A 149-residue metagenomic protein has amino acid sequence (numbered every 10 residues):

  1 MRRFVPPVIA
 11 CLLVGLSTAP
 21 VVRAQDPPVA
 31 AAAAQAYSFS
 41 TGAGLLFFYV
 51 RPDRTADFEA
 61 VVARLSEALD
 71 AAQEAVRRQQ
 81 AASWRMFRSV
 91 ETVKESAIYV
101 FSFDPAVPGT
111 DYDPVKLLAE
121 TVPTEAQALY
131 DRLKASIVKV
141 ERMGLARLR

Functional and structural regions predicted by a protein language model:
M1-F4: Positively charged n-region of N-terminal signal peptides that target proteins for export
P7, S40, V61, V90 (+3 more regions): Generic signature of intrinsically disordered, low-complexity segments enriched in small/polar residues
P7-S17: Bacterial N-terminal signal peptides
T18-A24: Sec/Tat signal peptide C-region and signal peptidase I cleavage site
Q25-P28, E67-S83, K94-S96, S102-R149: An amphipathic, aromatic/His-enriched active-site/gating alpha helix that lines ligand/cofactor pockets
D26-S83, F87-S89, R142-L145: N-terminal secretory signal peptides
